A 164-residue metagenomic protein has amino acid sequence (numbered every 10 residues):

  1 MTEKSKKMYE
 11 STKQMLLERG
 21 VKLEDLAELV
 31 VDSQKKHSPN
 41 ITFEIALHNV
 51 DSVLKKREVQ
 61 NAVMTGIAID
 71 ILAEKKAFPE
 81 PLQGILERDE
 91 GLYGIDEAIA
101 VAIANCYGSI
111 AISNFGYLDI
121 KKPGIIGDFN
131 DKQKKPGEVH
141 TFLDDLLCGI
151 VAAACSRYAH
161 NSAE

Functional and structural regions predicted by a protein language model:
S5, R19, P39, F43 (+5 more regions): Intrinsic-disorder-associated interaction segments
S5-D70: N-terminal interaction modules that seed assembly of large macromolecular complexes
E28-D32, T65-G66, I99-S109, D145-A153: Short, hydrophobic/amphipathic alpha-helical patches that form generic packing surfaces within helical domains
D32, A73, L82-Q83, I126-P136: Aliphatic-rich, non-membrane protein domains
I45-I120: Long, charge-patterned amphipathic interaction tracts in eukaryotic proteins
S113-E164: Glycine-rich, aromatic-bearing surface loops/beta-hairpins
